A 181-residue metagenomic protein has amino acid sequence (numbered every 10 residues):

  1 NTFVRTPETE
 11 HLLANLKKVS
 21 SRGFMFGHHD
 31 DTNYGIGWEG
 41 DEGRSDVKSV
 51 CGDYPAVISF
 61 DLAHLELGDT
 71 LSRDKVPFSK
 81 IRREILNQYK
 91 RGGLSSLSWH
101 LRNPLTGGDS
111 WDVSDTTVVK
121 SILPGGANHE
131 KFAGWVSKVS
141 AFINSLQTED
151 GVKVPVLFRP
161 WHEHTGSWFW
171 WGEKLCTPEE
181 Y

Functional and structural regions predicted by a protein language model:
N1-A63, G68-K75: N-terminal module-boundary/linker segments of secreted carbohydrate-active enzymes
A63, L67-Y181: Substrate-binding cleft of extracellular glycoside hydrolase catalytic domains
